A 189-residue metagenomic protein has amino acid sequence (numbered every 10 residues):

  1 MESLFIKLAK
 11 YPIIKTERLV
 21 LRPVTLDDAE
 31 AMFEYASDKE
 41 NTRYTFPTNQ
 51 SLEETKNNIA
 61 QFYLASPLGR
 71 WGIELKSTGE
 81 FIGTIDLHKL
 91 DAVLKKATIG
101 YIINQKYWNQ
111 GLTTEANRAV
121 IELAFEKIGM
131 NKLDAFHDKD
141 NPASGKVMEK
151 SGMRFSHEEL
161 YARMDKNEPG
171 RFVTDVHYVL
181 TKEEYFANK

Functional and structural regions predicted by a protein language model:
M1-R43, R70, E74-K189: Acyl-donor (CoA/ACP) binding surface of acyl/acetyltransferases
L8-Y11, N49, Y63: Generic hydrophobic, helix-prone segments enriched in Leu/Val/Ile
E40-Q61: Conserved GNAT-fold acetyl-CoA-binding loop/helix
S51-E54, Y63-A65, K76, I102-N104: Juxtamembrane/interface motifs at transmembrane-helix termini
A60-G72: A short helix-loop-beta-strand connector motif used in the catalytic cores of GNAT acetyltransferases and, in some
